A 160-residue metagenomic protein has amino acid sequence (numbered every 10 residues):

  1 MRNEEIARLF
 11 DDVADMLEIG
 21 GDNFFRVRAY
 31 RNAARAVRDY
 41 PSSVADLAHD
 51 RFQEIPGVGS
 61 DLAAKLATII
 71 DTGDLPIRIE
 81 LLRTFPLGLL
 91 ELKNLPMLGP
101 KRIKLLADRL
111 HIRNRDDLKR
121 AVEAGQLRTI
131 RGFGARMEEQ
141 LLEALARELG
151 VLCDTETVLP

Functional and structural regions predicted by a protein language model:
M1-R2, I19-V27: Structural motif
R2-F10: Short amphipathic alpha-helical heptad-repeat segments
R8-L9, M16, R120: A short linear-motif detector with a strong N-terminal bias
V13, L17-G20, P41, L47-A48: Scaffold helices S1-S3 of the voltage-sensor/voltage-sensor-like domain in six-transmembrane cation channels
A29-P160: Accessory alpha-helical DNA-binding modules that contact the DNA backbone or grooves
